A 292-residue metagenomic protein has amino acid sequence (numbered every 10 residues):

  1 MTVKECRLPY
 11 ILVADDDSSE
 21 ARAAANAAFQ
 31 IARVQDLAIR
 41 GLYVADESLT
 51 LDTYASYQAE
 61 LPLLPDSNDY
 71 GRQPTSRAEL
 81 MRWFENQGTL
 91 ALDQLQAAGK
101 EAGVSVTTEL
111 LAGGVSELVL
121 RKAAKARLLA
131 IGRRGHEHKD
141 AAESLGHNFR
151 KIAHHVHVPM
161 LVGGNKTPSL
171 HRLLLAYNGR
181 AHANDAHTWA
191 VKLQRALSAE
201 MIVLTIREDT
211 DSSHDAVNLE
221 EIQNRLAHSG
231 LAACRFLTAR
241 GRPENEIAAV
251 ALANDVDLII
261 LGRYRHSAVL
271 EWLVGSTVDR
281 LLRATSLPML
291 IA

Functional and structural regions predicted by a protein language model:
T2-P74, H155, P168-T238, V256: Small/aliphatic-rich secondary-structure junction motif
R7, E20-A27, R33, T108-T167 (+1 more regions): Gly/Ser-rich helix-loop-strand patches that form or flank binding pockets for ribonucleotide-derived cofactors
R22, A78, R82-T89, N184 (+3 more regions): Electropositive phosphate-/nucleotide-binding environments in soluble metabolic enzymes
A28, L95, V119, A190 (+3 more regions): Aromatic/hydrophobic pocket-lining residues that form π-stacking "cages" and hydrophobic walls in ligand
T50, S212, N245-I247, S267-E271: Short active-site-adjacent structural elements
Q73-A97, E101: Alpha-helix-centered segments that form part of catalytic cores
G99-T107, S229-R235: A short helix-to-beta-strand connector/capping loop
G113-S116, A239-N245: Conserved active-site histidine-acidic residue motif and adjacent donor-binding/catalytic loop of glycosyltransferases
